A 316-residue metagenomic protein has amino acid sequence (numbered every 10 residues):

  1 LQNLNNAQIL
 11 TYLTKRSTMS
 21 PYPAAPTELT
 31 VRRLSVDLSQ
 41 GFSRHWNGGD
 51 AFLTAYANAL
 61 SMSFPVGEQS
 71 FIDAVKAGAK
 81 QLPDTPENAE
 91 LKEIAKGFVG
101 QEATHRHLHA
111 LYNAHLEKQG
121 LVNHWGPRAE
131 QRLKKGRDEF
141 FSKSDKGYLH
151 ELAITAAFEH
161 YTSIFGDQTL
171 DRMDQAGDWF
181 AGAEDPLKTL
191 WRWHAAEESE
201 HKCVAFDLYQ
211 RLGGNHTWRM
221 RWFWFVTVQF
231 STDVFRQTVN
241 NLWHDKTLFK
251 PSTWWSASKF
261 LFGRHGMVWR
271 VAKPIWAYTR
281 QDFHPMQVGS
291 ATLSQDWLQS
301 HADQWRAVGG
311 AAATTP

Functional and structural regions predicted by a protein language model:
L1-T18: Short, Lys/Arg-enriched N-terminal segments with co-localized hydrophobic residues within the first ~10-30 amino acids
S20-P316: Non-heme di-metal
